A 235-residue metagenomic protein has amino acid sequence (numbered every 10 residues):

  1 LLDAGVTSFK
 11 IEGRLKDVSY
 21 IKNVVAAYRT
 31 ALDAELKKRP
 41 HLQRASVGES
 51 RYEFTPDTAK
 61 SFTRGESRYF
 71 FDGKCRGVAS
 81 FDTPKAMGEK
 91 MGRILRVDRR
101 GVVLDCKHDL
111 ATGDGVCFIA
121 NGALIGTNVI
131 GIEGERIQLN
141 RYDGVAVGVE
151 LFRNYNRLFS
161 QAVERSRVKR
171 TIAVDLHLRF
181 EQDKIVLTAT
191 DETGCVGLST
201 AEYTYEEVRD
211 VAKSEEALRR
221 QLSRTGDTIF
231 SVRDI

Functional and structural regions predicted by a protein language model:
L1-I235: Surface-exposed amphipathic alpha-helical tracts and adjacent flexible/coil segments at the periphery of soluble enzymes
